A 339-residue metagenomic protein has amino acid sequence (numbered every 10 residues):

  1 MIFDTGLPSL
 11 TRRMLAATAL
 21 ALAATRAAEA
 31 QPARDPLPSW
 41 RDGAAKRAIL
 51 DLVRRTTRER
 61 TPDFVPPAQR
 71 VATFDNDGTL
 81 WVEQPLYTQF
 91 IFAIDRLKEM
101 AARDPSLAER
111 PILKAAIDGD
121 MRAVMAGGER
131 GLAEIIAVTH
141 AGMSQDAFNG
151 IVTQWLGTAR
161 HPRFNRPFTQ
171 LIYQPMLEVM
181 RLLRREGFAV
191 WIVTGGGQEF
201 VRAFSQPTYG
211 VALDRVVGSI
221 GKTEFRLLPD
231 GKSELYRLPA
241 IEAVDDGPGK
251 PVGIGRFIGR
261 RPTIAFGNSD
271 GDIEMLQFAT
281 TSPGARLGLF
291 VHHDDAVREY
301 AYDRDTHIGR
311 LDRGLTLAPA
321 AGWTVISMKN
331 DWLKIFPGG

Functional and structural regions predicted by a protein language model:
M1-L10, M14, T18-T25: N-terminal secretory signal peptides
R26-Q31: Signal peptide processing junction and immediate N-terminal pro/mature segment of secreted/exported proteins
P32-P36, L50, R54, Q69 (+1 more regions): C-terminal cap/substrate-recognition subdomain and adjoining C-terminal extension of metal-dependent phosphatase-like
R34-N76: Mature N-terminal segment immediately following signal peptide/propeptide cleavage in secreted/periplasmic
R58-E59, W81-E83, F225-R226: Short, solvent-exposed loop/turn elements at domain surfaces
R70-Q84, L276: Asp-based phosphoryl-transfer active-site loop
E83-L86, I91-I94, A203-F204, F278: Short, solvent-exposed loop/turn and secondary-structure capping segments
L86, I91-Q170, Q174: A metal-dependent, Asp-based hydrolase signature
